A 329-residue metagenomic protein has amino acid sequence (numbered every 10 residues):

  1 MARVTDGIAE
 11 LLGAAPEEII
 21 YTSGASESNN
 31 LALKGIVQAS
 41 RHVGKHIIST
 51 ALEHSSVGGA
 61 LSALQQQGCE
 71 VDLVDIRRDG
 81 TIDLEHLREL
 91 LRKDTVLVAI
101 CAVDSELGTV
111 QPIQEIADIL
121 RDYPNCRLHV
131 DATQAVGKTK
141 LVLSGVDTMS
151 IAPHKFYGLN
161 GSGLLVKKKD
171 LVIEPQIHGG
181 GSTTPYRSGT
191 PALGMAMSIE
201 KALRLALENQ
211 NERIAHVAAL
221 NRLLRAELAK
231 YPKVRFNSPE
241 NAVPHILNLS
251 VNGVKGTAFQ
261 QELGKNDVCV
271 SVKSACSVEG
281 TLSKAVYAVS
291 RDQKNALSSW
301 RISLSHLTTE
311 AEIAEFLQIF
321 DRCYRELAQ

Functional and structural regions predicted by a protein language model:
M1-Q329: Pyridoxal 5′-phosphate
